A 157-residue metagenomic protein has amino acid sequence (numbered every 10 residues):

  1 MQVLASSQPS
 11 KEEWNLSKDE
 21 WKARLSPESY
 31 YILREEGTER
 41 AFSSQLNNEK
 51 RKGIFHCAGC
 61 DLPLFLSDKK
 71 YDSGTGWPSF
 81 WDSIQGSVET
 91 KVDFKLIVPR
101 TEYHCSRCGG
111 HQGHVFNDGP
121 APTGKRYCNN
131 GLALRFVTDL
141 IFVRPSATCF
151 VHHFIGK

Functional and structural regions predicted by a protein language model:
M1-A5, I155-K157: N-terminal targeting and processing segments of secreted/endomembrane and organelle-targeted proteins
S10-K18, K22-K157: A short Gly-Trp-Pro
